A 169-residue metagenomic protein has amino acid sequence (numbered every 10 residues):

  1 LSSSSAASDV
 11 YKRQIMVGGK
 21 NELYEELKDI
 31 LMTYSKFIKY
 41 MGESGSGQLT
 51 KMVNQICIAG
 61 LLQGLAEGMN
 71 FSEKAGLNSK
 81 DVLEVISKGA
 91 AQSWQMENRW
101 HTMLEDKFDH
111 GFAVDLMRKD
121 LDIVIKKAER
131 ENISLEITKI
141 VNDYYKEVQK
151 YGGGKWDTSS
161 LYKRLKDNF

Functional and structural regions predicted by a protein language model:
L1-A7, Y11: Single conserved hydrophobic/aromatic residue that forms the stacking wall/gate of nucleotide- or nucleobase-binding
S2, E22, D109: Short, conserved clusters of charged catalytic residues that mark active-site and nucleotide-handling motifs
S8-D9, L31-T33, G45, T50: Solvent-exposed alpha-helices and their adjacent loops that cap or buttress functional pockets in soluble metabolic
K12-M32, I38-K39, V53-G60, M69-A75: Short beta-strand and adjoining strand-loop segment in the mid-core of the Rossmann-like NAD(P)-dependent dehydrogenase
R13-M16, M41, M103, M117: Methionine-biased hydrophobic packing positions in alpha-helices, especially within tandem helical repeat solenoids
G19, S44-G45: Short beta->alpha linker loops
K28-S44, W94-W100: Acidic-glycine-rich active-site phosphate/pyrophosphate-binding loop
S46-N168: Helical "substrate-binding/catalytic lid" subdomain of Rossmann-like NAD(P)-dependent dehydrogenases/reductases
